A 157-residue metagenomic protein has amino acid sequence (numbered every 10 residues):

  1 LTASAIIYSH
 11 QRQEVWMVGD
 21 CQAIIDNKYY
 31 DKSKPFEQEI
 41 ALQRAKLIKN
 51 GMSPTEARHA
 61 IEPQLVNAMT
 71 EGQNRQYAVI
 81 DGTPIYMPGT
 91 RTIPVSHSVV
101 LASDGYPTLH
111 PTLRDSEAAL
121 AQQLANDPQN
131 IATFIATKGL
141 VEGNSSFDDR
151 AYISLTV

Functional and structural regions predicted by a protein language model:
L1-M17, A23-K28, P35-H97, A151-Y152: "…together with the soluble PPM/PP2C metallo-phosphatase catalytic core" -> "…together with the soluble PPM/PP2C
C21-A23, Y106-P107: Short beta-strand segments in beta-sandwich/barrel cores
K28-Y29, V157: Short loop segments at secondary-structure junctions
D31, K46, D115-E117: Generic preference for flexible, low-structure residues
I61-V157: C-terminal catalytic subdomain
